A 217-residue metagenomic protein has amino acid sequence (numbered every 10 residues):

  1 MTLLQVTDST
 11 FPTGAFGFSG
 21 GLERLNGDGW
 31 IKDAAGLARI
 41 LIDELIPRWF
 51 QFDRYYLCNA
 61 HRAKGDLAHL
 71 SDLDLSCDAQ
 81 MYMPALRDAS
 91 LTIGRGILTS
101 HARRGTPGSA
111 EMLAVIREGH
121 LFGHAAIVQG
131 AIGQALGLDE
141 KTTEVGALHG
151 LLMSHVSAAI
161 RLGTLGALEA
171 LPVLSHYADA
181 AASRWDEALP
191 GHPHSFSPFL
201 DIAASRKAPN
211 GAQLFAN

Functional and structural regions predicted by a protein language model:
M1-N217: Metal- and O2-centered redox machinery and metal/ROS homeostasis
